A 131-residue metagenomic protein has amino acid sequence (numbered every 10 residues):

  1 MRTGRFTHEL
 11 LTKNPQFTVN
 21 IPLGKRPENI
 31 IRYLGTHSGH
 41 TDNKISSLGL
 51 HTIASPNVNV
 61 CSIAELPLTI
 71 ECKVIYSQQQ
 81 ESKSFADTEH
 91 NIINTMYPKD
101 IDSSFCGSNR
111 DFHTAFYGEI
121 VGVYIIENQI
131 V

Functional and structural regions predicted by a protein language model:
M1-V131: Active-site-proximal mixed secondary-structure blocks
